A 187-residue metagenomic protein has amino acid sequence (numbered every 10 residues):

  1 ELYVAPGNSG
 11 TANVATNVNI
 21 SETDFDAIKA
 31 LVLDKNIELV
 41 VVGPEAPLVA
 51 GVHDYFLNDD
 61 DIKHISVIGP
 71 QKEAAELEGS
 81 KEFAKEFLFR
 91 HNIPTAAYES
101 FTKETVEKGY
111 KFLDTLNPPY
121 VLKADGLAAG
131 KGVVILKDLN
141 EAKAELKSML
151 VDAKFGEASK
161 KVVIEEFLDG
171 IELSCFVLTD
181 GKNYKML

Functional and structural regions predicted by a protein language model:
E1-P70: ATP-binding N-terminal substructure of ATP-dependent carboxylate-amine bond-forming enzymes
N8-S9, T105, G126-L127, E166-I171 (+1 more regions): Glycine-rich beta-alpha junction loops
N17-A27, E99-T105, L136: Short acidic-hydrophobic, aromatic-tinged amphipathic segments that line or gate anion-handling sites
F25, V49, H53, K81-K85 (+2 more regions): A general structural signal for well-ordered alpha-helical segments in protein cores
L31, K111-F112, E145: CheY-like receiver
L39, I93-A97, T115, P119-V121 (+2 more regions): Conserved ATP-binding module of the ATP-grasp superfamily
I62-G132: A conserved helix-loop-beta module that forms one wall/lid of the active-site cleft in ATP-utilizing catalytic domains
F101, V134-D138, L178-D180, L187: Short beta-strand-to-turn element immediately C-terminal to the catalytic PLP-Schiff-base lysine in fold type I
